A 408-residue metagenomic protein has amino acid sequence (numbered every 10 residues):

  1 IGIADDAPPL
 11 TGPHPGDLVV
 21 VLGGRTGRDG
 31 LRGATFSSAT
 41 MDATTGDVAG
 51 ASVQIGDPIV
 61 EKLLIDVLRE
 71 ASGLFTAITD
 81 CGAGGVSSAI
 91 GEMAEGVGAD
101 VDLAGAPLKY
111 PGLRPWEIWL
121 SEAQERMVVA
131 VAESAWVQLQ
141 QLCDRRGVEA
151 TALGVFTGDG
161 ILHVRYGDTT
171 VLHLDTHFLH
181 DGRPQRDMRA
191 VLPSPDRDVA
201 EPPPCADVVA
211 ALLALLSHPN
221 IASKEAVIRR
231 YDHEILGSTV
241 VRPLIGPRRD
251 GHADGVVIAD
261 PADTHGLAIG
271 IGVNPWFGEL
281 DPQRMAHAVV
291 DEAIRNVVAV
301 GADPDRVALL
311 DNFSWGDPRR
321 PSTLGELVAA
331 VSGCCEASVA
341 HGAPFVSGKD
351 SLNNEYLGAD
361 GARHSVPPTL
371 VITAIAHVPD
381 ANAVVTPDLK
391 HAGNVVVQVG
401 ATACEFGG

Functional and structural regions predicted by a protein language model:
I1-G408: Glycine/proline-enriched, intrinsically flexible loops and inter-domain linkers
